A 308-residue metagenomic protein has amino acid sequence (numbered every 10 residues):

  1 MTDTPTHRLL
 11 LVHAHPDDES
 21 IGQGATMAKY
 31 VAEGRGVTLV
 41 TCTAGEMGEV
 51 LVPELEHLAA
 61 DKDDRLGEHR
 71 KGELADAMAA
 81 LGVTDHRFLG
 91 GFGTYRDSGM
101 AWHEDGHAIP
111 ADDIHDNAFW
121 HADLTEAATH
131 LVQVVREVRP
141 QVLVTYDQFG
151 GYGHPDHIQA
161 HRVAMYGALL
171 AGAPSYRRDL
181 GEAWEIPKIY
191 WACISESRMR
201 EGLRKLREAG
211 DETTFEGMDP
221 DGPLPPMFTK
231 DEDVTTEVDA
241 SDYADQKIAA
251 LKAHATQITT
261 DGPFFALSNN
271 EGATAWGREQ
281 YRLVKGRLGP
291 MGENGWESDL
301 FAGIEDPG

Functional and structural regions predicted by a protein language model:
M1-R139, E271, R282-K285, P290-E293: Active-site rim/loop-helix segments in enzyme catalytic domains that contact anionic ligands
M1-V12, I109-G308: Metal-dependent de-N-acetylase/amidase catalytic core
